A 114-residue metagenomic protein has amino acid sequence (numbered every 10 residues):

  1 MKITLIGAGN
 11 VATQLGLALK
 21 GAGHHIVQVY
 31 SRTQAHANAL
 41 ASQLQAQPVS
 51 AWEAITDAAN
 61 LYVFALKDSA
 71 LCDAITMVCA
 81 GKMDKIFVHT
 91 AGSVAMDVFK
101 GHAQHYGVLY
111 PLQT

Functional and structural regions predicted by a protein language model:
M1-Q47: NAD(P)+-binding Rossmann beta1-loop-alpha1 motif at the extreme N-terminus of oxidoreductases
L44, P48-T114: Rossmann-like NAD(P)(H) cofactor-binding subdomain of soluble oxidoreductases
